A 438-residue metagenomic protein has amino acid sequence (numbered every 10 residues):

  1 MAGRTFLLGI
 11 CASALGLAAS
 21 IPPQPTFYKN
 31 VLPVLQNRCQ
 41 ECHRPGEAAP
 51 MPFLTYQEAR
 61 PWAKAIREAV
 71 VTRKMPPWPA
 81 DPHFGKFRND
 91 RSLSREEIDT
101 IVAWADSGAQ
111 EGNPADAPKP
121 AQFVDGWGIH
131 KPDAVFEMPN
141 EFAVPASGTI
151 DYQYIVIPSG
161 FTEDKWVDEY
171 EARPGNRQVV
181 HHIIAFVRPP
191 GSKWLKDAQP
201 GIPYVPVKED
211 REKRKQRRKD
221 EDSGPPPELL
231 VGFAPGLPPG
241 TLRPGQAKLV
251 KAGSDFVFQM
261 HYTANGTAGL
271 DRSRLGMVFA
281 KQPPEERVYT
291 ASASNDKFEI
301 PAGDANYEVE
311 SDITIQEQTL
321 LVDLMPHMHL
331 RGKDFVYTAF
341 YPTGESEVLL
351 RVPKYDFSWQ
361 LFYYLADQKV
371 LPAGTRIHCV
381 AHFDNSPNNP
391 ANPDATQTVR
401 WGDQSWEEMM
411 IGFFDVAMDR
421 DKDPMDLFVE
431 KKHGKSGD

Functional and structural regions predicted by a protein language model:
M1, G16-P22, E430-D438: Basic/polar N-terminal segments that are highly enriched at the extreme N-terminus, encompassing both cleavable
R4-G16: Bacterial N-terminal signal peptides
G16-F161, E169, G253-Q259, A264-G266: Aromatic- and Gly/Pro-enriched helix-to-coil junctions and flexible linker segments
N30, D323-L324: Short, hydrophobic/aromatic alpha-helical segments in well-folded domains
P82-F87, A117-W166, E171-L320, P326-D438: Beta-strand-centric surfaces of beta-sandwich/beta-rich domains
